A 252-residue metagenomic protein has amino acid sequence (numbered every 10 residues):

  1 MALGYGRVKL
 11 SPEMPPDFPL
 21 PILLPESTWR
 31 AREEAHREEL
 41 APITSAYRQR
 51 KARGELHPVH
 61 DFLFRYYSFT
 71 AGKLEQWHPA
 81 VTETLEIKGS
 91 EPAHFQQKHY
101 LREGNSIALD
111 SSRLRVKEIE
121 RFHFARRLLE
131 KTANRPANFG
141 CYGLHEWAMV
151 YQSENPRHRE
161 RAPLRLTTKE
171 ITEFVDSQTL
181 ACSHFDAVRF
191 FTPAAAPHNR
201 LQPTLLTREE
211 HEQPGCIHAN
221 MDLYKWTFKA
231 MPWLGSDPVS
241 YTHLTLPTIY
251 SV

Functional and structural regions predicted by a protein language model:
V8-L128: Active-site acidic/histidine clusters and adjacent loop/turn architecture that either coordinate catalytic ions
F95-S111, G140-W147, H218-L223: Glycine-rich, often proline-containing surface loops adjacent to acidic residues and nearby aromatics that form
L109, L114-T207: A contiguous catalytic/ligand-binding core that recognizes phosphate-bearing ligands
Q213-M231: Extended serine/threonine-enriched, polar tracts that run as long, contiguous segments within proteins
W233-Y241: Short, intrinsically disordered, charge-balanced linker/junction segments flanking boundaries in proteins
T242-T248: Conserved small/polar residues in nucleotide/adenosyl-binding loops
